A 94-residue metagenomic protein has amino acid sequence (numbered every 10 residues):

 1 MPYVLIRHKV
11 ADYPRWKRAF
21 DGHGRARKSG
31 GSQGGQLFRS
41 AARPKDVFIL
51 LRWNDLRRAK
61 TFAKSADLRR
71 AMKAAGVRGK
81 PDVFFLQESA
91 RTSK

Functional and structural regions predicted by a protein language model:
M1-A66, A74-K94: Short S/T/G/P-rich N-terminal loop/turn motif that feeds into the first structured element of a domain
R69: Nucleotide phosphate-binding site architecture
